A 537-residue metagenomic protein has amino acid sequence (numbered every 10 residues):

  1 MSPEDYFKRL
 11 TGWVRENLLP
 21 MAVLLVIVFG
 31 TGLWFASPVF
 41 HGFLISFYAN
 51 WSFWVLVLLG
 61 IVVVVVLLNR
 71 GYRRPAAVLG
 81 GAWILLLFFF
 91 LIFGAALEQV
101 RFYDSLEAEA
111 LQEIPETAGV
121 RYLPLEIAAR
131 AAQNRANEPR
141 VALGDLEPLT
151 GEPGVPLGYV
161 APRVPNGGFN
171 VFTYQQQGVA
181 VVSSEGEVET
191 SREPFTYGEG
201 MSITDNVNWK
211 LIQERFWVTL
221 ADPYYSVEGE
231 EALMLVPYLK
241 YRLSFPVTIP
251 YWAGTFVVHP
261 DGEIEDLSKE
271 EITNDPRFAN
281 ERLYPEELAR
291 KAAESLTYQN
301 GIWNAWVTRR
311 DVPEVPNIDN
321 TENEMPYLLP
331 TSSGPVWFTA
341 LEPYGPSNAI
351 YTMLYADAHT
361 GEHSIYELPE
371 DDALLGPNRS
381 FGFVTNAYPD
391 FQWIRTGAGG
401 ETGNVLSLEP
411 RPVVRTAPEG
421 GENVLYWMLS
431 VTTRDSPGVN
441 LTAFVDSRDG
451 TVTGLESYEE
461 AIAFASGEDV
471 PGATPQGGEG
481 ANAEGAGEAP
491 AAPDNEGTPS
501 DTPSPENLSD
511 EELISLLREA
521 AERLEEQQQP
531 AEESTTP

Functional and structural regions predicted by a protein language model:
P3-E533, P537: Soluble extracytoplasmic regions of secretory-pathway and membrane proteins
